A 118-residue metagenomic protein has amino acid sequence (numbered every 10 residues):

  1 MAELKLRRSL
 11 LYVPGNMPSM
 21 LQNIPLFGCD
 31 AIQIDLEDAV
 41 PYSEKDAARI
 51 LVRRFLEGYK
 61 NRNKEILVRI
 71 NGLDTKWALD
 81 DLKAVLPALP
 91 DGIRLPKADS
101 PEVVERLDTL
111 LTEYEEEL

Functional and structural regions predicted by a protein language model:
M1-L118: Expand to "…catalyze enediolate/carbanion chemistry for C-C bond making/breaking, isomerization, decarboxylation
